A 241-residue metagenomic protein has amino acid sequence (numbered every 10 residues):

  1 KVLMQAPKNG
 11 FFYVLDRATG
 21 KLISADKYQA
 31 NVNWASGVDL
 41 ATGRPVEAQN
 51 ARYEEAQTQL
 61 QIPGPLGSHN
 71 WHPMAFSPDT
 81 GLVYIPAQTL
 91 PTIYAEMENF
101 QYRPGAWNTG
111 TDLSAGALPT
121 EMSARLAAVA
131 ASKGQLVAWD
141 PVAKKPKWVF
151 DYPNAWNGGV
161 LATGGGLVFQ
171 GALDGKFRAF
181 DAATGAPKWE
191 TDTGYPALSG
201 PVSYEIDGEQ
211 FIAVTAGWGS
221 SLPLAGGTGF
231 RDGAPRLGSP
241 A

Functional and structural regions predicted by a protein language model:
K1-V2, A18: Extended, regular secondary-structure scaffolds
V2, L82, E209-F211: A generic structural signal for beta-strand entry/edge sites
V2-N9: Acidic/histidine-rich catalytic neighborhood
G10, G67-P73, L198-G200: Short alpha-helical segments and helix-capping/turn motifs at coil-helix boundaries
F11-Q59, P91-N157, L161-A241: Extracytoplasmic/lumenal domain signature
V46, E55-L60, L66-T92: Long, low-complexity segments enriched in small/aliphatic residues
